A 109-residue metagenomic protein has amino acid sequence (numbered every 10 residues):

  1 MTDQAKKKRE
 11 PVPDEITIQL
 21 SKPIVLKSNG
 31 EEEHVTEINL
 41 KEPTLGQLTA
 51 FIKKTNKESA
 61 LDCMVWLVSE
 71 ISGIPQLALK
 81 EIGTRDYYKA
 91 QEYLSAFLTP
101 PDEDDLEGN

Functional and structural regions predicted by a protein language model:
T2-N109: Short, surface-exposed, charged amphipathic helix/loop patches that serve as local interaction elements
